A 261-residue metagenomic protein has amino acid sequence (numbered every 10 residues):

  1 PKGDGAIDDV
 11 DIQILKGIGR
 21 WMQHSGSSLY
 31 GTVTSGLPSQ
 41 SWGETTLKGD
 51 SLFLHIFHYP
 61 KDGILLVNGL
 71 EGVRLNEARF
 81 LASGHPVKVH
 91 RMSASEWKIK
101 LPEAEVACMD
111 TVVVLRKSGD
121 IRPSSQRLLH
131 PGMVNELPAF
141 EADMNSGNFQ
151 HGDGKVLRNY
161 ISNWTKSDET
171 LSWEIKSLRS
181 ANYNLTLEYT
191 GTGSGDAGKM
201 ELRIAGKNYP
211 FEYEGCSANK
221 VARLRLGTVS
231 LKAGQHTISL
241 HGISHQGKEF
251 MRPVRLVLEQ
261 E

Functional and structural regions predicted by a protein language model:
P1-H130: Carbohydrate-binding surfaces of carbohydrate-active enzymes
W97-E261: Extracytoplasmic
